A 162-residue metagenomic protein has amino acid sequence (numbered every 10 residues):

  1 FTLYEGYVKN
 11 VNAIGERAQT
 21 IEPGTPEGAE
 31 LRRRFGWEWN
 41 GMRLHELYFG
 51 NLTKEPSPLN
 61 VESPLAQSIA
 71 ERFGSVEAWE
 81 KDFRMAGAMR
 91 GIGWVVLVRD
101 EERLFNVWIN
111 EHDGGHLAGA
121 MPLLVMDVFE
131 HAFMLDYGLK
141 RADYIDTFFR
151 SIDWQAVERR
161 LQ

Functional and structural regions predicted by a protein language model:
F1-Q162: Feature for soluble, non-membrane regions of globular proteins
